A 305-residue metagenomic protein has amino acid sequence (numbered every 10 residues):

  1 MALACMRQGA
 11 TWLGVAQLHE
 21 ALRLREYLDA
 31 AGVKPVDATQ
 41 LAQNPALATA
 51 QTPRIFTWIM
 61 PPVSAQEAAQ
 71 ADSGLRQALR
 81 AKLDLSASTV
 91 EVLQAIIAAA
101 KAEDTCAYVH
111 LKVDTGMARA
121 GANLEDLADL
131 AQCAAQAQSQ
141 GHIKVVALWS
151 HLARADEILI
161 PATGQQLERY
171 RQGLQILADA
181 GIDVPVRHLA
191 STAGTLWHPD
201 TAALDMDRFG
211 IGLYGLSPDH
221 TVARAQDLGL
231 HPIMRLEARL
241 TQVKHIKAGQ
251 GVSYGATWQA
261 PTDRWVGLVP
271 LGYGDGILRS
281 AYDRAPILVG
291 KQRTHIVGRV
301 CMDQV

Functional and structural regions predicted by a protein language model:
M1-H188: Active-site-proximal beta-alpha core segment in soluble small-molecule metabolic enzymes
R7, E20, T39-Q43, P61-A65 (+3 more regions): Active-site anion/phosphate-binding pocket segments in diverse small-molecule metabolic enzymes
